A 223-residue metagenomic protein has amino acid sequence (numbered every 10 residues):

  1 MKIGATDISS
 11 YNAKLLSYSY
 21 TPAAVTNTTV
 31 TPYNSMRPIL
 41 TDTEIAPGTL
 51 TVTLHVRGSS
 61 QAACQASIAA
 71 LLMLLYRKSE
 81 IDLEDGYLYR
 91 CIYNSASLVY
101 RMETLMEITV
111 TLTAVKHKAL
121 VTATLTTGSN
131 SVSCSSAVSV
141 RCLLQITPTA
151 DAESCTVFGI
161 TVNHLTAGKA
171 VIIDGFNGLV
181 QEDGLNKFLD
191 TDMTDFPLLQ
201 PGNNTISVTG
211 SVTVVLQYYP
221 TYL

Functional and structural regions predicted by a protein language model:
M1-T49, L88-S97: Solvent-exposed edge beta-strands and adjacent loop segments that serve as assembly or binding interfaces
K2, T113-V115, L198: Mixed-charge, glycine-accented linear interaction segment located at domain edges/termini
D7, R57-S95: Short, acidic/charged, Gly/Pro-enriched secondary-structure junctions
N12-L16, N94-V99, L165-A170, M193-F196: A short, sequence-level motif marking secondary-structure junctions
S19-P22, R77-T122: Short beta-strand and beta-hairpin "edge-sheet" elements
R37-A62, T104-K118, N204: Oligomerization/assembly interface segments of phage tail-like spikes and tubes
E44-G48, L75, M102-M106, S136-V138 (+1 more regions): Solvent-exposed loop and beta-edge segments used for protein-protein assembly and interaction
K118-L223: Intrinsically disordered, low-complexity segments enriched in serine, threonine, and glycine
